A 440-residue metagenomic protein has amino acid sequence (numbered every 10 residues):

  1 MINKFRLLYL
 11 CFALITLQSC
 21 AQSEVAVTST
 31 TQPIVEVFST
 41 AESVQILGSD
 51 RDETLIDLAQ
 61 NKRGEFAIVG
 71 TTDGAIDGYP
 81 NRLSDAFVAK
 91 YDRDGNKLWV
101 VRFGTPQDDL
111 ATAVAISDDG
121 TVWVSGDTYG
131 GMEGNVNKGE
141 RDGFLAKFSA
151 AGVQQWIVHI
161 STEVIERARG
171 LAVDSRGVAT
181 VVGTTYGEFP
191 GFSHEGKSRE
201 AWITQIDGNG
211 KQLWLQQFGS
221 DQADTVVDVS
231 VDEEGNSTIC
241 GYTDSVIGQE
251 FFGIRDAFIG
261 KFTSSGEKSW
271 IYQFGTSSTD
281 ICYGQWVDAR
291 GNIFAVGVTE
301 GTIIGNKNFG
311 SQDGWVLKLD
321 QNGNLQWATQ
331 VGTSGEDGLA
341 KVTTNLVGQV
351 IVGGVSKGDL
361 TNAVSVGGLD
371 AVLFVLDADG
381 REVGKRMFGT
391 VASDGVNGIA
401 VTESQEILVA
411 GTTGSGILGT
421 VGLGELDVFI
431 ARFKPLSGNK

Functional and structural regions predicted by a protein language model:
M1-L8: Bacterial N-terminal signal peptides that target proteins for export
Y9-Q18: Bacterial N-terminal signal peptides
A21-K440: A sequence-level/structural motif corresponding to short, flexible coil/turn segments enriched in small polar residues
